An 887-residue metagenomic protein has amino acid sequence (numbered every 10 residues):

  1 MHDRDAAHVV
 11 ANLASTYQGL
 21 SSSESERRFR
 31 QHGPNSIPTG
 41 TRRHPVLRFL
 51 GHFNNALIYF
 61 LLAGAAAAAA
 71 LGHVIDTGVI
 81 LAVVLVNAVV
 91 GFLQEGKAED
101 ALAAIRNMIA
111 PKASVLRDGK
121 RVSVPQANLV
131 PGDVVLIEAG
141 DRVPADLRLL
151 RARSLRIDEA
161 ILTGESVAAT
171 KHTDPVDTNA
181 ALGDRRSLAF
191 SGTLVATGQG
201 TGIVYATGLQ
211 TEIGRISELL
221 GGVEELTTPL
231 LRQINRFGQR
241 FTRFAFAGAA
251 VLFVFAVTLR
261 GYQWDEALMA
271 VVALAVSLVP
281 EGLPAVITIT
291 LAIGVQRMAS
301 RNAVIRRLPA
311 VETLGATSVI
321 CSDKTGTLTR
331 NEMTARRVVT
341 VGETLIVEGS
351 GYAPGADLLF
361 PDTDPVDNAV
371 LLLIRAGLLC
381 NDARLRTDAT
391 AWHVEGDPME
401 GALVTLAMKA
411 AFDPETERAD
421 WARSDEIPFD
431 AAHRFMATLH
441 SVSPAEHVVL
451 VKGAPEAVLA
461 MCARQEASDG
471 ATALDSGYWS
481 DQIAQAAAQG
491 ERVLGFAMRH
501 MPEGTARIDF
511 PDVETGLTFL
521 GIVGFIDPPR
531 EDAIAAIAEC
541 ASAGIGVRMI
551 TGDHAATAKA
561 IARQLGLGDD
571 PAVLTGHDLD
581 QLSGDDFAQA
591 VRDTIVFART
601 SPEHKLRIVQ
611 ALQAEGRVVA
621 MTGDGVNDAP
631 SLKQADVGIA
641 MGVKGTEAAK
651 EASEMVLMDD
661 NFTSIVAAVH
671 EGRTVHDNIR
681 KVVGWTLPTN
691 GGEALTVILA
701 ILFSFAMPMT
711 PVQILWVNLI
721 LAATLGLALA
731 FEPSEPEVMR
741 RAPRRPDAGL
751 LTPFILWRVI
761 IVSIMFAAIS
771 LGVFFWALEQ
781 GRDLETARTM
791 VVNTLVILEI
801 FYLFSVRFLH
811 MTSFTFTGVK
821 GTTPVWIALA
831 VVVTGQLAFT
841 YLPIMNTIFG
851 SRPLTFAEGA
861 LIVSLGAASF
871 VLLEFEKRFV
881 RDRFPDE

Functional and structural regions predicted by a protein language model:
M1-R740, L750, I764, L809-E887: Conserved cytosolic headpiece of P-type ATPases
I701-T710, F774-A787: Helix-coil boundary and interhelical linker segments in multi-pass alpha-helical membrane proteins
L721, F766-A767, T789-F804: Generic alpha-helical transmembrane segments
R745-I764, L784-M790, V819: Membrane-water interface at loop-to-transmembrane-helix junctions
W757-G772, E799: Alpha-helical transmembrane segments of multi-pass integral membrane proteins
G772-E779, Y841-N846: Membrane-helix interface motif
L778-V796, L854-A868: Hydrophobic alpha-helical transmembrane segments and immediately flanking/interface helices in integral membrane
